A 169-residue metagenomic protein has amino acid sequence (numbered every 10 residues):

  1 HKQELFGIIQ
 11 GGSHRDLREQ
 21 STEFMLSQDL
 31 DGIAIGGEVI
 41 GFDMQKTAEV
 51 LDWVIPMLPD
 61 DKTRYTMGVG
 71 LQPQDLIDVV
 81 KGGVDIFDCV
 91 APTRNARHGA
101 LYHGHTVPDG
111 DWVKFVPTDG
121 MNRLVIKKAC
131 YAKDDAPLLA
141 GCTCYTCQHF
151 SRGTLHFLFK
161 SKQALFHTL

Functional and structural regions predicted by a protein language model:
K2-L138: Glycine-rich phosphate/ribose-binding loops and adjacent secondary-structure elements that form binding surfaces
L139-L169: C-terminal extensions of enzymes
